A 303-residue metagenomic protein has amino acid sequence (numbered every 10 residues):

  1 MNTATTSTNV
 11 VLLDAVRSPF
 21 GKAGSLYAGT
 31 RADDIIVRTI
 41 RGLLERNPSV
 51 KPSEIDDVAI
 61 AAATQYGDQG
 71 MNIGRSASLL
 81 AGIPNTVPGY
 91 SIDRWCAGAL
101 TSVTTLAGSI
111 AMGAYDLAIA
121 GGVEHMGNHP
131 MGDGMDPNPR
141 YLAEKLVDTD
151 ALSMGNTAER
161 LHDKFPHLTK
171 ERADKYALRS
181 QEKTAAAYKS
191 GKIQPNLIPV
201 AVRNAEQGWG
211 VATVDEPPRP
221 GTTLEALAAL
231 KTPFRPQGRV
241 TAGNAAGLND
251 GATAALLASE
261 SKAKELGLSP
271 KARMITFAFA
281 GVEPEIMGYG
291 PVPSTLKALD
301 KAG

Functional and structural regions predicted by a protein language model:
N2-A77, A81, C96, R160-T169 (+5 more regions): Conserved active-site "lid/cap" helical segment
R17-S18, G29-R31, I35-R38, S49 (+2 more regions): N-terminal extracellular/periplasmic Venus flytrap/periplasmic-binding protein-like
T30, A62-D116, T149-N156, G221-G247: Conserved catalytic cysteine-centered active-site region of acyl-thioester-dependent Claisen-condensing enzymes
P52-A61, P88-D93, A118-E124, R172-R179 (+2 more regions): Beta-strand segments within the central parallel beta-sheet cores of soluble alpha/beta enzyme folds
I92-V123, H162, P166-I193, A254-S261: Active-site-proximal alpha-helical scaffold in enzymes
M112, D116-K164: Flexible glycine-/small-residue-enriched beta->alpha junction loops that bind anionic phosphate/pyrophosphate groups
E260-G303: Glycine- and Gly-Pro-enriched alpha-helical subdomains that act as flexible, kink-prone "lid/hinge" or packing modules
